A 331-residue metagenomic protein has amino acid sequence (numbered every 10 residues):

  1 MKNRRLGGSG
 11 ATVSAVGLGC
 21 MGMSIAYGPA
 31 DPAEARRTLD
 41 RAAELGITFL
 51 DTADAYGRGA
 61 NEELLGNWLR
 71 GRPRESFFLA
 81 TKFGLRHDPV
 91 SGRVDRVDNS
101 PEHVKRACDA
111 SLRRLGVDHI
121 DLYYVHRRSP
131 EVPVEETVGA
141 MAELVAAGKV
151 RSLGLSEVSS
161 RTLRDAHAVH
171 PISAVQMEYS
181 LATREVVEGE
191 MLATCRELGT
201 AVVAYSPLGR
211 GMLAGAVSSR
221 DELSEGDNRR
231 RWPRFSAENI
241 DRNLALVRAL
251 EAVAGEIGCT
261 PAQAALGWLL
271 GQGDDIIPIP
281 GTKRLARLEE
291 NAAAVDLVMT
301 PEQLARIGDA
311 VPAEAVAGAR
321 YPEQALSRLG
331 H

Functional and structural regions predicted by a protein language model:
M1-F77: N-terminal binding-site loop/beta-alpha segment at the start of enzyme catalytic domains that lines or forms
G8, W68-R74, R113-G116, A166-H170: Acidic (Asp/Glu)-rich catalytic clusters
G8-Y27, A80-D95, H119, Y124: N-terminal small/glycine-rich loop or linker at the start of catalytic domains across soluble metabolic enzymes
L18-C20, T52, L122-V125, L155 (+2 more regions): Conserved beta-strand positions
A30-A42, N99-L115, S159-R164: Short, acidic/polar
G66-T81, G139, E143, A147: Alpha-helix-loop-beta-strand connector modules within alpha/beta enzyme cores
L112-P130: Active-site groove signature of glycoside hydrolases
R128-A310, Q324-H331: Beta/alpha (TIM)-barrel catalytic core signal, keyed to glycine-rich beta->alpha loops juxtaposed to Asp/Glu that bind
